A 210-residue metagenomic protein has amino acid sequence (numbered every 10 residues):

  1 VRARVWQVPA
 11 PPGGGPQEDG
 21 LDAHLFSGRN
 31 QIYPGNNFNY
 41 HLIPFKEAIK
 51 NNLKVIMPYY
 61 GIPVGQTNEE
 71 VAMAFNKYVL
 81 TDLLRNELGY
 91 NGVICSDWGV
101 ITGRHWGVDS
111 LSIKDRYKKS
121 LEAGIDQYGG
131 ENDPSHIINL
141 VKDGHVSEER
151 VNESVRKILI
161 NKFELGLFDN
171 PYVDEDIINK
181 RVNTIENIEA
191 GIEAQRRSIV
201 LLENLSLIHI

Functional and structural regions predicted by a protein language model:
V1-I208: Glycoside hydrolase catalytic-domain context in secreted enzymes
